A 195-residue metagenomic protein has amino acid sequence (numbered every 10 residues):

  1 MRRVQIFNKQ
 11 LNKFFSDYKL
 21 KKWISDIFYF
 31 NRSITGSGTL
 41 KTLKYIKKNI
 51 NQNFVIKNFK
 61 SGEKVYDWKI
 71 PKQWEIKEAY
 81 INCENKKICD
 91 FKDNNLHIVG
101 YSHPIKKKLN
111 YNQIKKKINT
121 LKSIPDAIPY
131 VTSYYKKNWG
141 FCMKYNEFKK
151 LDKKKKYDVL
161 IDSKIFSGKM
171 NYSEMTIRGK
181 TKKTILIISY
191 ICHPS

Functional and structural regions predicted by a protein language model:
M1-S195: N-terminal hydrophobic/helix-forming segments and targeting peptides
